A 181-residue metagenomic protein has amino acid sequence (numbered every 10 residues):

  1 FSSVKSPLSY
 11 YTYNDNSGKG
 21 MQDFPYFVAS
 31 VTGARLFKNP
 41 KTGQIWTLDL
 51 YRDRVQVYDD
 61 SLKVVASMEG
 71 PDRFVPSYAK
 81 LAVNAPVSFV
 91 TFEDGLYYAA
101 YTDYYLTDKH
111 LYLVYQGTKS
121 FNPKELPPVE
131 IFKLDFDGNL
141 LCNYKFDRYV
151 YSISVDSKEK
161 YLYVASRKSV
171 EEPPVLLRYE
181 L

Functional and structural regions predicted by a protein language model:
F1-L181: Eukaryotic scaffold repeat domains enriched in small/polar residues
